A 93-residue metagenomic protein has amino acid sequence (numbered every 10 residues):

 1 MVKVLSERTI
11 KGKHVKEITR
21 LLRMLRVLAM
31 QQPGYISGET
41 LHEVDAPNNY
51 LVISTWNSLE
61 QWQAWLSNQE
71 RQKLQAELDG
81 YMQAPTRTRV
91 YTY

Functional and structural regions predicted by a protein language model:
M1-V2, Y93: Absolute protein N-terminus
V2-R8, E39-L66: Short, well-ordered beta-strand segments in beta-rich or mixed alpha/beta enzyme and ligand-binding folds
T9-I18: Short, surface-exposed ligand-recognition loops at beta-strand->loop->(often short) alpha-helix junctions that present
E17, R26, T40-H42: Generic detector of short alpha-helix boundary/capping microenvironments and adjacent low-complexity segments
M24-S37, T55-R89: An amphipathic, aromatic/His-enriched active-site/gating alpha helix that lines ligand/cofactor pockets
H42, V90-T92: A general secondary-structure junction signal
